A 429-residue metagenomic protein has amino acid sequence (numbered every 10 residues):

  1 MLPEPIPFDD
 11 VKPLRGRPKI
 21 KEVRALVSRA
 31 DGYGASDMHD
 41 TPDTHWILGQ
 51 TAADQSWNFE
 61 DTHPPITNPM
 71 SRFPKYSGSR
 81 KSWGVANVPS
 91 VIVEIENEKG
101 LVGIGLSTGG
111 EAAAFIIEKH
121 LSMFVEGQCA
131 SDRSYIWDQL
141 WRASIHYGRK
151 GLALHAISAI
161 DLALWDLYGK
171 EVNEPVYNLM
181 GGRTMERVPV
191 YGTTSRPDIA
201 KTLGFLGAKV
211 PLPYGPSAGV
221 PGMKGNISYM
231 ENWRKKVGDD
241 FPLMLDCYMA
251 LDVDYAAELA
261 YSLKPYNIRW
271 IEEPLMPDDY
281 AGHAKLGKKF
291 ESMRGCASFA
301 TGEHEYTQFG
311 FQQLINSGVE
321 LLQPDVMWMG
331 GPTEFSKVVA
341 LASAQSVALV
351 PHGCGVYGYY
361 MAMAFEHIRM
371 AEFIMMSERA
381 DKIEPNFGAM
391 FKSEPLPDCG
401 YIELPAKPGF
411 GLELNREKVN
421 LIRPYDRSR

Functional and structural regions predicted by a protein language model:
P3-P5, D10-G32, T44-S71, K75-G78 (+1 more regions): Flexible C-terminal active-site loop/helix
I20, G100, L121, I160 (+8 more regions): Conserved, mostly hydrophobic/aromatic
F59-F73, S79-R80, E96-E171: Metal- or metallocofactor-binding catalytic centers and their adjacent structured scaffolds across diverse enzyme
M70-P74, F115, Y261, N267 (+2 more regions): Shared catalytic-loop signature of beta/alpha-barrel
G84-N87: Short loop/turn motifs at secondary-structure junctions and domain boundaries
V91-I95, Y360: Short beta-strand scaffold segments in enzyme catalytic cores
G181-K285, K289-F290: Metal-dependent enolase-superfamily TIM-barrel catalytic cores that perform enediolate-based chemistry
